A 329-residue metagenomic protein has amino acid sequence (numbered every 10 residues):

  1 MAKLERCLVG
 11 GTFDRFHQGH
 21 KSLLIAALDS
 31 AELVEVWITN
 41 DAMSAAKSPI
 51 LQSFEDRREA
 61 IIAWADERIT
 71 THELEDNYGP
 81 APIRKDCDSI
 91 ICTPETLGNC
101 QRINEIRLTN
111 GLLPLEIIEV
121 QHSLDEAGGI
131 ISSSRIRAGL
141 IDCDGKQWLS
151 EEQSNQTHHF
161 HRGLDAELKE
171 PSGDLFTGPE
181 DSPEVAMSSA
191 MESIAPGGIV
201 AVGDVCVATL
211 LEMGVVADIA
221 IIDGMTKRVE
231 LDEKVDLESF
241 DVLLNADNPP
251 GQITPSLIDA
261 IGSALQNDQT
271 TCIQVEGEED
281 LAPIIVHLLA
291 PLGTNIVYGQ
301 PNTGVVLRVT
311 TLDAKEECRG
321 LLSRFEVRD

Functional and structural regions predicted by a protein language model:
M1-A195, D204-M213, K234, G251 (+4 more regions): Nucleotidyltransferase catalytic core that binds NTPs
T70-P80, D241-V275: Internal catalytic-core helix/loop-beta-alpha segment that presents or stabilizes conserved functional determinants
C92-E95, A201-V205, I222-M225, P249 (+1 more regions): Structural motif
A186-A190, L257-I261, I284: Generic hydrophobic alpha-helical segments
G197-V200, D218-I221, L243-L244, T270-Q274 (+2 more regions): Structural motif
V207-T209, K227-R228, D259-G262, V286-L288: Feature captures the catalytic cores and cofactor-binding loops of soluble hydro-lyases/lyases that act on carboxylate
T209-P250: Redox- and metal-dependent alpha/beta enzyme cores, enriched for Fe-S-associated oxidoreductases and cofactor-handling
I253-S256, E276-L292: Long, charge-patterned amphipathic alpha-helical coiled-coil/hairpin "stalk" segments used as oligomerization
